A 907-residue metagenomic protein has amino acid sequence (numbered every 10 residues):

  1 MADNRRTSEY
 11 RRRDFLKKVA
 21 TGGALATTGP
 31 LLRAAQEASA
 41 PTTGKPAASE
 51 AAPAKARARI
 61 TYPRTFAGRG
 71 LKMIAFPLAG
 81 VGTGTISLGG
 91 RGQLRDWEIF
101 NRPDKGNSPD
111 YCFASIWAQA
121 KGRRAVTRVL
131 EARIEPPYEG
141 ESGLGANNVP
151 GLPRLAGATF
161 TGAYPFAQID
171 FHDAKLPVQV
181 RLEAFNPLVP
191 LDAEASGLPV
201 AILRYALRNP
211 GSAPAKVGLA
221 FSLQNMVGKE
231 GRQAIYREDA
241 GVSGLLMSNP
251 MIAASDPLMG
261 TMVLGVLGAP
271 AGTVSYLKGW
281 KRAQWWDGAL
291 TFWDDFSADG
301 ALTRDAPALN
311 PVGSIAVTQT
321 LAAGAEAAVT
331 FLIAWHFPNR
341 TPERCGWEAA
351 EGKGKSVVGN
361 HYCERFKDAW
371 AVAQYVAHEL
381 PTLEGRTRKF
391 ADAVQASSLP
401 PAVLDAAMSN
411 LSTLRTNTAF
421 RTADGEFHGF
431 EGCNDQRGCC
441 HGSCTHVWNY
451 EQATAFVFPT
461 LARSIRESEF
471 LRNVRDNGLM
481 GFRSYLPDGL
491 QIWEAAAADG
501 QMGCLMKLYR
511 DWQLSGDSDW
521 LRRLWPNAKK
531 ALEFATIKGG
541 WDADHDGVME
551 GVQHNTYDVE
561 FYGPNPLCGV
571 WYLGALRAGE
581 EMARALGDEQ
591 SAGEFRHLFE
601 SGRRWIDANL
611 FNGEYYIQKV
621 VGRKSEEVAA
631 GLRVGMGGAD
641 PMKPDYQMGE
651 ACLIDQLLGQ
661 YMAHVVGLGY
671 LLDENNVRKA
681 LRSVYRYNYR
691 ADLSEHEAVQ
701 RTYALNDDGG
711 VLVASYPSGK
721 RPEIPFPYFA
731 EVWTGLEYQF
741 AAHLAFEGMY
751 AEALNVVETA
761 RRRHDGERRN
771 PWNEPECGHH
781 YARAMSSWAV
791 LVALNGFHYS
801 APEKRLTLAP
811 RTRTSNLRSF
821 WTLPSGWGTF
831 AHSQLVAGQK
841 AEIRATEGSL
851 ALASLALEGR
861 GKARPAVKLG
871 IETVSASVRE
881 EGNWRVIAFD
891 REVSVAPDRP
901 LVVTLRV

Functional and structural regions predicted by a protein language model:
M1-R11, Q36: N-terminal secretory signal peptides
D14-E37: N-terminal export signals
L16, G44-A132, A407-N410, L414-N417: Beta-strand-rich N-terminal accessory domains
Q36-I60, T65-G70, I74, Q168 (+8 more regions): Acidic/polar, glycine-enriched structural segments that form the non-catalytic walls/loops of the carbohydrate-binding
Q93-R95, N101-L182, P187-A193, A704-D707 (+3 more regions): Non-catalytic C-terminal accessory modules of carbohydrate-active enzymes
S115-A120, A125-V129, P136-G145, N209 (+14 more regions): Aromatic-rich carbohydrate-recognition surfaces in CAZymes
E194-S196, R204, K278, W293 (+6 more regions): The feature captures the catalytic groove of carbohydrate-active enzymes
D435-L479, Q501, R522, P526 (+8 more regions): Active-site core of glycosidic bond-cleaving carbohydrate-active enzymes
